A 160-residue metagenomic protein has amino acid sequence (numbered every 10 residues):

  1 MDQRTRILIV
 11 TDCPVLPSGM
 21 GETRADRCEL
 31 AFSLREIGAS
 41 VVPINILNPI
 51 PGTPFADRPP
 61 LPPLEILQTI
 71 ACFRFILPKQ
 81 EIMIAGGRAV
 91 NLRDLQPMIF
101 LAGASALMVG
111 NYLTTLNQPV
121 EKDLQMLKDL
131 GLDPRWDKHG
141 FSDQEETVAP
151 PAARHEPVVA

Functional and structural regions predicted by a protein language model:
M1-G19: N-terminal subdomain of nucleotide-sugar transferases
C13, A25, H139-G140: Functionally engaged cysteine thiol sites
P17-A31: Active-site glycine- and acidic-residue-rich loops that bind and position anionic ligands or nucleotide-like cofactors
F32-A160: Auxiliary Fe-S-binding modules of radical SAM enzymes
